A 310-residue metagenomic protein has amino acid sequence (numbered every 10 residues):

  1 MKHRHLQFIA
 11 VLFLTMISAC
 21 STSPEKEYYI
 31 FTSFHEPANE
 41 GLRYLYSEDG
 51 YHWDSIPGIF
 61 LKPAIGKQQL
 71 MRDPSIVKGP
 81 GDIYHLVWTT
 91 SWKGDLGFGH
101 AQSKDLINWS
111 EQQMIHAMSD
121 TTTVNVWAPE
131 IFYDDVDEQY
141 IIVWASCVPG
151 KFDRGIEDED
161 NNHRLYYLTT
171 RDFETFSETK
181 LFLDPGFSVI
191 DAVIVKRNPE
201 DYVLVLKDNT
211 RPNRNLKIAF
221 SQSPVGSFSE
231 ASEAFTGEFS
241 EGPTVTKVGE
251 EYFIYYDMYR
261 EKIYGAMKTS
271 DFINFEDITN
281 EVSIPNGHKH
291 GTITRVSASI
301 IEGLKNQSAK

Functional and structural regions predicted by a protein language model:
M1-E25: Bacterial Sec-dependent N-terminal signal peptides
C20-K310: Carbohydrate-active catalytic/glycan-binding domains of CAZyme proteins, especially the secreted or lumenal ectodomains
